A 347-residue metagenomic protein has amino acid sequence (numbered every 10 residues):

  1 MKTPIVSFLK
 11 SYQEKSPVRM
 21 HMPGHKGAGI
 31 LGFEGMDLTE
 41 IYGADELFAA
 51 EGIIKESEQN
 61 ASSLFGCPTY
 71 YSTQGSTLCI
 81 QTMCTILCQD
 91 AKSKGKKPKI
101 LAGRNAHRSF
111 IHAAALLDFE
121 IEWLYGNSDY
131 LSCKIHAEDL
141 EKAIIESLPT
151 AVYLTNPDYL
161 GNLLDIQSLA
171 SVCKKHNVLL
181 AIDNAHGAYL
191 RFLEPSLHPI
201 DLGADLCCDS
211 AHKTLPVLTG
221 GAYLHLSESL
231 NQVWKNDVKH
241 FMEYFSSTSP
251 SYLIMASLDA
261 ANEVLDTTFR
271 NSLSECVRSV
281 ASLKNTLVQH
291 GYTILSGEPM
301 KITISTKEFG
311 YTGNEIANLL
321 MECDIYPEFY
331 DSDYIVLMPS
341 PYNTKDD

Functional and structural regions predicted by a protein language model:
M1-G52: N-terminal "arm"/small-domain region of PLP-dependent enzymes with the aminotransferase-like
K2-K10, E56, Q74-T293: Conserved PLP-enzyme active-site core in the AAT-like
E34-L78: Conserved N-terminal alpha-helix of the aminotransferase class I/II PLP-enzyme fold
A50, A211, S247-P250, S272 (+4 more regions): Generic alpha-helical structural element
Y70-S72, V152-T155, V336-S340: Short glycine-rich or small-residue beta-strand-to-loop segments that form or flank ligand, phosphate, metal/Fe-S
K96, N285-D347: Conserved C-terminal alpha-helix-loop-beta "cap" of PLP-dependent enzymes that closes/shapes the active-site mouth
